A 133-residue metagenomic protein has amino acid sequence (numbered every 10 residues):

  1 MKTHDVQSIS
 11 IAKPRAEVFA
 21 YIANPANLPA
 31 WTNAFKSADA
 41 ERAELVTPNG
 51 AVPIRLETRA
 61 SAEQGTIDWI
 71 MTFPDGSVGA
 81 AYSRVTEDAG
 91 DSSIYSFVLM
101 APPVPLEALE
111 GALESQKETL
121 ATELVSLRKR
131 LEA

Functional and structural regions predicted by a protein language model:
M1-A38: Hydrophobic ligand-binding cavity/cleft-lining segments
K2-S8, P53, T66, V78-A80 (+1 more regions): Intrinsic-disorder/low-complexity, polar/charged segments enriched in Ser/Thr/Lys/Arg/Asp/Glu/Gln
Q7-I9, I54-A60, M71, G79-E87: Hydrophobic/aromatic beta-strand elements that line small-molecule binding cavities or substrate pockets in beta-rich
P14, G50, E63-Q64, P74 (+1 more regions): Short strand-connecting beta-turns/loops that link adjacent beta-strands
E17-I22, L28, T58, W69 (+2 more regions): Hydrophobic pocket/interface hotspot
D39-R42, A89: Residue-level recognition of beta-strand termini and adjacent short loop/turns
A43-N49, I67-P74: Short beta-strand segments that buttress and anchor functional surface loops
F73-A133: Beta-strand/loop substructures that line and gate deep hydrophobic ligand-binding cavities in soluble
